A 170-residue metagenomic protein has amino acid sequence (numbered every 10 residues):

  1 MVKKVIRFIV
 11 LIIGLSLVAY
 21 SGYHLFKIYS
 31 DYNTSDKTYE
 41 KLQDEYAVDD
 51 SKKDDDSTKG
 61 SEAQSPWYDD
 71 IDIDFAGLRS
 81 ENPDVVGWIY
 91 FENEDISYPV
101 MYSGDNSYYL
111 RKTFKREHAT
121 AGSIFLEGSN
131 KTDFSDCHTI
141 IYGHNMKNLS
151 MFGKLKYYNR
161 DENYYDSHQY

Functional and structural regions predicted by a protein language model:
M1-L17: N-terminal Sec-pathway targeting helices
V18-Y170: Solvent-exposed, non-transmembrane regions of membrane-associated and secreted proteins
